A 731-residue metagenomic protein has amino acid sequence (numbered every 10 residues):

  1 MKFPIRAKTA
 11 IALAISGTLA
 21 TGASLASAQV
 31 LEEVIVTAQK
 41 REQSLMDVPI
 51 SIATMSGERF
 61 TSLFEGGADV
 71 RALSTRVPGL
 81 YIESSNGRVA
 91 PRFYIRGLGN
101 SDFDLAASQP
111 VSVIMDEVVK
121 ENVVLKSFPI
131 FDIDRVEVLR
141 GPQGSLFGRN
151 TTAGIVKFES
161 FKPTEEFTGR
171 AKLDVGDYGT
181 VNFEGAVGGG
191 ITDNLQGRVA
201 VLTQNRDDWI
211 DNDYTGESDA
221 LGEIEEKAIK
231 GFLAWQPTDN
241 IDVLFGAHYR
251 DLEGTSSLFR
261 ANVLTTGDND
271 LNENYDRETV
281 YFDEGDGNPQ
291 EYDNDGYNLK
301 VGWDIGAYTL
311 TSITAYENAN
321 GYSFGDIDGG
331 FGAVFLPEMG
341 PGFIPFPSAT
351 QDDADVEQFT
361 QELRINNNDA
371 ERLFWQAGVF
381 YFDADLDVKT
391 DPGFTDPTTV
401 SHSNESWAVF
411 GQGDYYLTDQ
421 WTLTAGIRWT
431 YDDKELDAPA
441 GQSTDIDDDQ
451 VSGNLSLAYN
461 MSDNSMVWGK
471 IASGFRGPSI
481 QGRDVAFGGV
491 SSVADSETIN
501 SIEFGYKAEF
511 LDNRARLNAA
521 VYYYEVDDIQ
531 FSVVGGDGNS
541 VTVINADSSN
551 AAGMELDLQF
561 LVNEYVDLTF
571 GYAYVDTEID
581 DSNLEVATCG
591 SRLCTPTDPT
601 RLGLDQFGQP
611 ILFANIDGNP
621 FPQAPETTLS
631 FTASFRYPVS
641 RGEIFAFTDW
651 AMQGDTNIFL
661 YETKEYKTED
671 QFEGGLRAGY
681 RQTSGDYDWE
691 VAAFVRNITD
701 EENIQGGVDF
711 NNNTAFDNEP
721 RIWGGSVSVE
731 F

Functional and structural regions predicted by a protein language model:
K2, R6-A7, A12, A28 (+6 more regions): Conserved C-terminal beta-signal and adjacent last beta-strands/turns of outer-membrane beta-barrel proteins
Q29-E166, F504: Acidic, small-polar-rich N-terminal luminal/periplasmic segments of exported/outer-membrane proteins
P91, S108-P110, N122, F131-R140 (+6 more regions): Outer-membrane beta-barrel translocator/receptor signature
R92, D104, E253-L264, D383-D387 (+8 more regions): Surface-exposed extracellular loop regions of Gram-negative outer-membrane beta-barrel proteins, predominantly
T164-E166, D174-G179, G185-D286, A319-F346 (+2 more regions): Periplasmic-side early beta-strands and strand-to-turn transitions of outer-membrane beta-barrels
A234-T238, I365-N368, F380-F382, H402-E525: Structural signature of Gram-negative outer-membrane beta-barrels, strongest in the C-terminal barrel of TonB-dependent
N298-I327, N460, M466-A472, D495-N583 (+1 more regions): Membrane-embedded beta-barrel scaffold of Gram-negative outer-membrane proteins
W375-Q376, L423, Y523-E525, N545-L660: Gram-negative outer-membrane beta-barrel transporters
